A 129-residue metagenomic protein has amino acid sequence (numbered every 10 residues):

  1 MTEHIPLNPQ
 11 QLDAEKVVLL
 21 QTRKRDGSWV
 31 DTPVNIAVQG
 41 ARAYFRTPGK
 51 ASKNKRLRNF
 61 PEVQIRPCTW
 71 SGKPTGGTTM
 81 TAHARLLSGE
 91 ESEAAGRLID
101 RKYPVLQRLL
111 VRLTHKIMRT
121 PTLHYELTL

Functional and structural regions predicted by a protein language model:
M1-L19: Extreme N-terminal tail/first-helix region
E3-I5, T47, L109: Charged, amphipathic alpha-helical segments
E15-G49, I65-P67, G77-M80: Short beta-strand segments
T22, L127-L129: Short, structured patches in soluble enzyme cores that scaffold and shape functional sites
K50-E126: Short, structured beta-strand-loop surface elements
